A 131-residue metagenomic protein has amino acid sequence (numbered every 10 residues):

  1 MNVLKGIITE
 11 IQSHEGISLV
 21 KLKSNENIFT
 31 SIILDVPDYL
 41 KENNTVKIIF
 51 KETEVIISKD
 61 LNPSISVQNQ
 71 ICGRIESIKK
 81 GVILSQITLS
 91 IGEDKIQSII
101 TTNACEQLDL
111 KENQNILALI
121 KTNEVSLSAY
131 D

Functional and structural regions predicted by a protein language model:
M1-I17, K21-I28, I56, D131: Internal alpha/beta loop-helix hairpins
N2-K5, D35-S77, N103-D131: Glycine/charge-rich catalytic "coupling/switch" loops of P-loop NTPases
I11-G16, I78-L84: Short, conserved beta-turn/loop elements at beta-strand boundaries and strand-helix junctions
E15, S24-E26, F50, V82 (+2 more regions): A generic beta-sheet turn/junction motif
L19-N25, I32, Q86-G92, I99: Short, acidic/hydrophobic/Gly-rich beta-strand patch recurrent on exposed beta strands that often constitutes part
I28-I33, I96-L108: A cross-kingdom feature marking solvent-exposed beta-strand/loop segments within repeated, beta-rich binding/scaffold
